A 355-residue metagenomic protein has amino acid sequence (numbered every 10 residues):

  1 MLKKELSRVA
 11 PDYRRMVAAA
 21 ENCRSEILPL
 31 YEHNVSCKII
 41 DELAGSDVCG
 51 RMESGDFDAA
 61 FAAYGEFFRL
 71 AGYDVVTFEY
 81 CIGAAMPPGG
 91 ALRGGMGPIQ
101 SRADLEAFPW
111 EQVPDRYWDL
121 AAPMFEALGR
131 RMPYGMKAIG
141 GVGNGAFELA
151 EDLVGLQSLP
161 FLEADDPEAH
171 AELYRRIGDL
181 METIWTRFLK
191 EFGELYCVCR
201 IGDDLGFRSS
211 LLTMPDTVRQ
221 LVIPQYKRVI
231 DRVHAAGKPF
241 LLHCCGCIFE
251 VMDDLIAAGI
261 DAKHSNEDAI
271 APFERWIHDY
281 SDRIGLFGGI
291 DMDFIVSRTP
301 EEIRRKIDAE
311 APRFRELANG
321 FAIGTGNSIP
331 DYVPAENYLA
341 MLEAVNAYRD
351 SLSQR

Functional and structural regions predicted by a protein language model:
M1-R51, F57, A63, D74-F78 (+2 more regions): Active-site loop segments of alpha/beta catalytic cores
A60-P88: Glycine-rich, N-terminal phosphate-binding loop and its surrounding beta-alpha-beta segment
A91-L92: N-terminal hydrophobic/helix-forming segments and targeting peptides
